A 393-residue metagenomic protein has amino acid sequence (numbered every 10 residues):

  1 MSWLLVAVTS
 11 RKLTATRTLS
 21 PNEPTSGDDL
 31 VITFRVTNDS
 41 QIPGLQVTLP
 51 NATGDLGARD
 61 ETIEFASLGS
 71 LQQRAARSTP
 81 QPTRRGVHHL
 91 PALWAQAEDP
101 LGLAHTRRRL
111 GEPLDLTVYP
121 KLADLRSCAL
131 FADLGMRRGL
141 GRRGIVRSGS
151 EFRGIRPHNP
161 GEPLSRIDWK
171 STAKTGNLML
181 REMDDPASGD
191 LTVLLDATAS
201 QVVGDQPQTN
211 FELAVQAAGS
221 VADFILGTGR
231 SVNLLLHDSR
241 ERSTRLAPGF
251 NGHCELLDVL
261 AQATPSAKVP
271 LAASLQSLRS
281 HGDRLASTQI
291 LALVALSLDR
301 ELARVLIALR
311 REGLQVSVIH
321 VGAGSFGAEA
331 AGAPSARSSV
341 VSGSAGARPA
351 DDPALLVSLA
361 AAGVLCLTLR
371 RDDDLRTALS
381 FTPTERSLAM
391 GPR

Functional and structural regions predicted by a protein language model:
S2-T244, I290-V294, A308: An amphipathic, basic-hydrophobic helix/alpha-beta surface used to engage anionic, phosphate-rich ligands or surfaces
G111, K121, S127-A129, P157-R393: Exposed, interaction-prone extracellular/peripheral surfaces
